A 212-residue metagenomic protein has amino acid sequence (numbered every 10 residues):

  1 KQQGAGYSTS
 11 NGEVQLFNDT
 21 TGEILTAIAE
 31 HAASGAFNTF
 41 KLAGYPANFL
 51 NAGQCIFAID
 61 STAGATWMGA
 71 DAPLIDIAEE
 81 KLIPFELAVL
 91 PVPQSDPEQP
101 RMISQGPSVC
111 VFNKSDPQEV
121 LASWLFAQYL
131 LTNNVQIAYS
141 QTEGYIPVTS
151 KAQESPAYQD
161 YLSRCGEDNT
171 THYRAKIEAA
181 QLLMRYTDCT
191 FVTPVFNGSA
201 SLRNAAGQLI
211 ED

Functional and structural regions predicted by a protein language model:
K1-S10, L25, P97-E98, I103-N113 (+2 more regions): Periplasmic solute-binding protein
Q3-E23, I77-K81, Q94-R101, S163: Short, solvent-exposed loop/beta-turn-alpha elements that line the ligand-binding surface or hinge of extracytoplasmic
T9-K41, L87, V92: Glycine-centered hinge/linker elements that transmit conformational signals in sensory and ligand-binding systems
T20-I28, P46, G64, E119-S123 (+3 more regions): Stable alpha-helical elements in mature extracytoplasmic
E30-F37, D76-K151: Extracytoplasmic/periplasmic substrate-recognition and gating elements
N38-N51: Short helix-initiation/N-cap motifs at beta->coil->alpha
I56-S61, T66-M68, D76: Paired acidic/hydrophobic, glycine-rich loop segments that form the ligand-binding mouth/hinge of periplasmic-binding
E167-D212: C-terminal capping/gating helix-and-loop segments adjacent to ligand/active sites or protein-protein/ligand interfaces
